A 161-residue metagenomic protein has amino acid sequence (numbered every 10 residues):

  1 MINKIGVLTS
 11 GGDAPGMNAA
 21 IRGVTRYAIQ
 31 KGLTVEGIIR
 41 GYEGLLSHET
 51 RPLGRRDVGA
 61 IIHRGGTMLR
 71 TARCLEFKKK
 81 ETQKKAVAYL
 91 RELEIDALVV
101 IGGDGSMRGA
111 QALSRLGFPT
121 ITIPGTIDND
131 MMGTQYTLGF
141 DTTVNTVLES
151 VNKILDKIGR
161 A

Functional and structural regions predicted by a protein language model:
M1-L46: N-terminal phosphate-binding or glycine-rich loops at protein starts, especially the Walker A/P-loop of NTPases
L8-T9, I38-I39, R70, V100-G102 (+1 more regions): Short beta-strand segments
G11-P15, I101-R108: Gly/Ser/Thr-rich loops at beta-strand to alpha-helix junctions that form or flank small-molecule/cofactor-binding
A19-V24, G105-F118: Short Gly/Thr/Asp-enriched flexible loops that form oxyanion-binding sites at enzyme active sites
E36-I39, S114-T137, D141-V144, L148: Short, acidic/small-residue loops that bind anionic groups at enzyme active sites
L45-V100, G105, T137-N152: Glycine-rich oxoanion-binding loops at beta->alpha junctions
A161: Conserved small/polar residues in nucleotide/adenosyl-binding loops
